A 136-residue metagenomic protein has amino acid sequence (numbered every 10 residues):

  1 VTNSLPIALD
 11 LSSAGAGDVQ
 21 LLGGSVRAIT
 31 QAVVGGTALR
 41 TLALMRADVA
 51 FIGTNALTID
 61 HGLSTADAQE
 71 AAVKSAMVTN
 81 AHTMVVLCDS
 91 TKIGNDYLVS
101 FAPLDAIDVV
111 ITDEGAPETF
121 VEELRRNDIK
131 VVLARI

Functional and structural regions predicted by a protein language model:
V1-T2: Catalytic beta/alpha-barrel core
P6-I136: Conserved phosphate- and dinucleotide-binding cores of soluble alpha/beta proteins, encompassing both enzyme active
